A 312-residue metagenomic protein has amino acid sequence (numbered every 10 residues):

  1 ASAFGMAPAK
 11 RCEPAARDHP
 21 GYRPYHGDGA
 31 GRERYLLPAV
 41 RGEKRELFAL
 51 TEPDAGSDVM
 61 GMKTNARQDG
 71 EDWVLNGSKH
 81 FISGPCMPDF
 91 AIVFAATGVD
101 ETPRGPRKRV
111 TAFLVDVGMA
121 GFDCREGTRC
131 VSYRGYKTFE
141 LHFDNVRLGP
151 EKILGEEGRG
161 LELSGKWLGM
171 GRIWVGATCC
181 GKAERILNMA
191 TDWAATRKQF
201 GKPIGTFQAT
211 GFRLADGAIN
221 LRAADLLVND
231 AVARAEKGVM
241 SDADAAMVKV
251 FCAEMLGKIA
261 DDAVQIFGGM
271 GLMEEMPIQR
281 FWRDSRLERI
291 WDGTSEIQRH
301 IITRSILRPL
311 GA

Functional and structural regions predicted by a protein language model:
A1-A3, H26-G31, P38, G42 (+4 more regions): Alpha-helical interface subdomain recognition
M6-A15, R34: Short, flexible active-site-proximal loops enriched in glycine and acidic residues
R17-G27: Helix-loop "lid/cap" segments that line or gate small-molecule binding pockets
G42-L50, F94: A short, Trp-centered hydrophobic/proline-enriched beta-strand micro-motif
D54-S57, F81-G84, P103-R104, C130-K137: Short Gly/Pro-enriched turn/cap motifs at secondary-structure boundaries
G61, G118-G149: Flexible, small-/acidic-enriched active-site or ligand-binding loops
G61-N65, D72, F90-F94, A112-L114 (+1 more regions): Conserved hydrophobic/aromatic beta-strand scaffold that supports enzyme active sites
N76-C124: A short core secondary-structure module
